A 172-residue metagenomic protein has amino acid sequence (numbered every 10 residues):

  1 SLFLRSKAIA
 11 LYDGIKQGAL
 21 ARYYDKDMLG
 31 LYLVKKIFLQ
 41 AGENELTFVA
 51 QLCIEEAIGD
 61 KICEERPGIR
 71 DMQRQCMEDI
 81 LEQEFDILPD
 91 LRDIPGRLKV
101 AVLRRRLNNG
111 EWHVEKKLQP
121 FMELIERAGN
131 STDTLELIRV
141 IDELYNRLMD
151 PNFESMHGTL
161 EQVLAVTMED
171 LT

Functional and structural regions predicted by a protein language model:
S1-T172: Short, functionally important secondary-structure microenvironments
